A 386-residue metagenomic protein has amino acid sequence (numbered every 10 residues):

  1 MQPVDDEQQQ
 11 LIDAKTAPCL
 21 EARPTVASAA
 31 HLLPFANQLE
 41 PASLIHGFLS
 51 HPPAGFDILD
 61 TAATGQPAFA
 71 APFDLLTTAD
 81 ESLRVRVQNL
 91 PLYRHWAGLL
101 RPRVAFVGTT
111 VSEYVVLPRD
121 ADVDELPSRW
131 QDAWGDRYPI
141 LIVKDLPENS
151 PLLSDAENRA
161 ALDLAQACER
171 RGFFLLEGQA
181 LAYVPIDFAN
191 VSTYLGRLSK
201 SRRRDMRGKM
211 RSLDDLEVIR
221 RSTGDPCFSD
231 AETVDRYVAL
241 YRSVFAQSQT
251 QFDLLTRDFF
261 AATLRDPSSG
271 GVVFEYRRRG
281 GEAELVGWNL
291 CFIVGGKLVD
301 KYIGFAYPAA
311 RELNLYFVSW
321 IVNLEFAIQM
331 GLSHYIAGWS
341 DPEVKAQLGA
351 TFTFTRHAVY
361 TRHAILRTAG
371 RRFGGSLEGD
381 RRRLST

Functional and structural regions predicted by a protein language model:
M1-T386: N-acyltransferase acceptor-side catalytic subdomain
